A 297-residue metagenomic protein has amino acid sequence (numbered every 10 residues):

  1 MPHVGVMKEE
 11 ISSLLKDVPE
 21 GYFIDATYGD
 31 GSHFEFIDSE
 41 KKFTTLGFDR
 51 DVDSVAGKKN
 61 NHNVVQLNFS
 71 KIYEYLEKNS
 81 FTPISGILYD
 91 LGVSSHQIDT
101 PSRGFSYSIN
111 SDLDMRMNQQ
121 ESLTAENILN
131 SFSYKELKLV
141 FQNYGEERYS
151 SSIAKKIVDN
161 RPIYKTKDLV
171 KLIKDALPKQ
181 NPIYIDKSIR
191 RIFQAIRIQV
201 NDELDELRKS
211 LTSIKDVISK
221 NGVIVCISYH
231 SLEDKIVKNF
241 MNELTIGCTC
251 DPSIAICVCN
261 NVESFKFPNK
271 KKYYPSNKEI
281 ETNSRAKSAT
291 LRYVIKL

Functional and structural regions predicted by a protein language model:
M1-L297: S-adenosyl-L-methionine-dependent methyltransferase catalytic core, i.e., the SAM/SAH-binding region
